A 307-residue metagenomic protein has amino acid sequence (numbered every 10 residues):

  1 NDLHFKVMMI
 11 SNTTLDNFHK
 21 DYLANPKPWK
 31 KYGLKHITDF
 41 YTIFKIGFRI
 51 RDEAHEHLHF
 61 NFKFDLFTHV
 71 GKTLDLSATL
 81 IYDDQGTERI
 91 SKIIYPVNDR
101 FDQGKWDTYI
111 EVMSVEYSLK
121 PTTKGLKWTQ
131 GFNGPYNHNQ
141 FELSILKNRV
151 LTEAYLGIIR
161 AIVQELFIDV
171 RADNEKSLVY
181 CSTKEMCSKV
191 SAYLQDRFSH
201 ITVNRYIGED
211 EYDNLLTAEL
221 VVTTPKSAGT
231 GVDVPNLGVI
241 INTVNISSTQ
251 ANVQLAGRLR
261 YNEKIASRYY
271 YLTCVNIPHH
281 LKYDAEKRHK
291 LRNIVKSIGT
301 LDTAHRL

Functional and structural regions predicted by a protein language model:
D2-K31, L215-T230: Conserved two-lobed SF2 helicase motor
T13, E53-H55, A228, V244-N245: Conserved Walker B
F44-S114, G299: Post-DEXD/H (motif II) to motif III coupling segment of the RecA-like Helicase ATP-binding lobe
L80, V239, S247-A266: Conserved SF2 helicase motif VI
T129-S182, K189-Y193: Conserved interdomain hinge at the start of the Helicase C-terminal
S188-A228, A251: Conserved helicase ATPase core of P-loop NTP-dependent helicases/translocases
V221-T223, V232-N245, R268-Y271: A short beta-strand element within the Helicase C-terminal
R258-R288: Conserved segment of the helicase C-terminal RecA-like domain
